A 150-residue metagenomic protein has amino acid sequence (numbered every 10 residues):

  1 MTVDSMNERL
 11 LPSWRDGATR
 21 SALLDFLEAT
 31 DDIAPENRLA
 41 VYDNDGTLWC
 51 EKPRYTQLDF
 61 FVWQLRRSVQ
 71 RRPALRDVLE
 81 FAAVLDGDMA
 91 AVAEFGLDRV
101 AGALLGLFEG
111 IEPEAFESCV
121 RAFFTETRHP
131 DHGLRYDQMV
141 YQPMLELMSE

Functional and structural regions predicted by a protein language model:
T2-E150: Alpha-helical substrate-recognition element adjacent to the catalytic core
